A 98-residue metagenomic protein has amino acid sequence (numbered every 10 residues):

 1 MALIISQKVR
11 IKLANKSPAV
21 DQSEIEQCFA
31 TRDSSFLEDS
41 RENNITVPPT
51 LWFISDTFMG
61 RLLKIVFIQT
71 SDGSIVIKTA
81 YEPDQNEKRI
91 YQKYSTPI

Functional and structural regions predicted by a protein language model:
M1-I98: Ribonuclease/tRNase effector modules and their secretory precursors
